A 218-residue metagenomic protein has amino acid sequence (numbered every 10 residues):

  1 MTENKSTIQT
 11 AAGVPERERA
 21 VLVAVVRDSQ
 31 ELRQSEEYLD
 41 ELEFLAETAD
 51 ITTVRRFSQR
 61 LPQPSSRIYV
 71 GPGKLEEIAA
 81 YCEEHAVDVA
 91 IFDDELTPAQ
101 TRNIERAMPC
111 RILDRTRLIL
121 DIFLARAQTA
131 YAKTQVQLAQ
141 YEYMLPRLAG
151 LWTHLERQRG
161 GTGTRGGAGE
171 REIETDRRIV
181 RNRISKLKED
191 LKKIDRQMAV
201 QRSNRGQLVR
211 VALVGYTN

Functional and structural regions predicted by a protein language model:
M1-R115, I119: N-terminal accessory targeting/assembly segments
T2-A20, Q30-E31, L151-N218: Conserved G1/Walker A P-loop phosphate-binding module
E31-S35, I68-P72, D94-E95, A127 (+3 more regions): Conserved phosphate/pyrophosphate-binding and hydrolysis machinery centered on Walker-type P-loop NTPases, extending
Q34, E77, K133, Q137-Q140 (+3 more regions): Alpha-helical initiation/capping and key positions within long helical/coiled-coil segments
L42, A90, Y141, V180 (+1 more regions): Residue-level signature of catalytic and energy-coupling elements of molecular machines, predominantly ATP/GTP-dependent
R117-L118, P146, I179, K186: Short acidic/polar capping segments at secondary-structure boundaries
R117-V136: Short alpha-helix plus adjacent loop in nuclease-associated cores
L138, E142-E156: A charged, well-structured terminal subsegment
